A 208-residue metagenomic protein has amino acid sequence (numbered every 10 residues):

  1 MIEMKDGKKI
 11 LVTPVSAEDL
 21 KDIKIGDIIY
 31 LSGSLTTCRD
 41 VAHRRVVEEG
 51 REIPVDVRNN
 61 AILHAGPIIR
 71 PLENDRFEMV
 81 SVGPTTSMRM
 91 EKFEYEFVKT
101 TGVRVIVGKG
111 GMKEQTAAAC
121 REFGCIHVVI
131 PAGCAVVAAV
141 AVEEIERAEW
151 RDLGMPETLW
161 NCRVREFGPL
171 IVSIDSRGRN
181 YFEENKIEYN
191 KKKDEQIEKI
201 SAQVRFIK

Functional and structural regions predicted by a protein language model:
M1-D6, K208: Short, Lys/Arg-enriched, disordered terminal segments
K5-V15: Short, structured beta-strand/loop micro-motifs enriched in basic residues and often containing a Trp
I23-K24: Short, well-ordered loop/turn sites that connect or cap secondary structure elements
D27-I28, G33: Structural motif
T37-P169: Feature captures the catalytic cores and cofactor-binding loops of soluble hydro-lyases/lyases that act on carboxylate
V140-K208: C-terminal binding/interaction regions
